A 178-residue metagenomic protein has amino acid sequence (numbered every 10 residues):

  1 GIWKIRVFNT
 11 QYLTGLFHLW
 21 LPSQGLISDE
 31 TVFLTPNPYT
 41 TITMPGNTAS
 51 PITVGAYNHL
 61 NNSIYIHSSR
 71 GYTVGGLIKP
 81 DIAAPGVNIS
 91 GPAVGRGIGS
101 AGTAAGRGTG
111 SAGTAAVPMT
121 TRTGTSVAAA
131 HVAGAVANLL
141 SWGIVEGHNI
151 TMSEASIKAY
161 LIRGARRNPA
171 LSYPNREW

Functional and structural regions predicted by a protein language model:
G1-G91, R163-A165: Catalytic-core segments of hydrolase enzymes
G86-P174: Hydrolase catalytic cores
R176-W178: Carbohydrate-binding/catalytic loop surfaces
